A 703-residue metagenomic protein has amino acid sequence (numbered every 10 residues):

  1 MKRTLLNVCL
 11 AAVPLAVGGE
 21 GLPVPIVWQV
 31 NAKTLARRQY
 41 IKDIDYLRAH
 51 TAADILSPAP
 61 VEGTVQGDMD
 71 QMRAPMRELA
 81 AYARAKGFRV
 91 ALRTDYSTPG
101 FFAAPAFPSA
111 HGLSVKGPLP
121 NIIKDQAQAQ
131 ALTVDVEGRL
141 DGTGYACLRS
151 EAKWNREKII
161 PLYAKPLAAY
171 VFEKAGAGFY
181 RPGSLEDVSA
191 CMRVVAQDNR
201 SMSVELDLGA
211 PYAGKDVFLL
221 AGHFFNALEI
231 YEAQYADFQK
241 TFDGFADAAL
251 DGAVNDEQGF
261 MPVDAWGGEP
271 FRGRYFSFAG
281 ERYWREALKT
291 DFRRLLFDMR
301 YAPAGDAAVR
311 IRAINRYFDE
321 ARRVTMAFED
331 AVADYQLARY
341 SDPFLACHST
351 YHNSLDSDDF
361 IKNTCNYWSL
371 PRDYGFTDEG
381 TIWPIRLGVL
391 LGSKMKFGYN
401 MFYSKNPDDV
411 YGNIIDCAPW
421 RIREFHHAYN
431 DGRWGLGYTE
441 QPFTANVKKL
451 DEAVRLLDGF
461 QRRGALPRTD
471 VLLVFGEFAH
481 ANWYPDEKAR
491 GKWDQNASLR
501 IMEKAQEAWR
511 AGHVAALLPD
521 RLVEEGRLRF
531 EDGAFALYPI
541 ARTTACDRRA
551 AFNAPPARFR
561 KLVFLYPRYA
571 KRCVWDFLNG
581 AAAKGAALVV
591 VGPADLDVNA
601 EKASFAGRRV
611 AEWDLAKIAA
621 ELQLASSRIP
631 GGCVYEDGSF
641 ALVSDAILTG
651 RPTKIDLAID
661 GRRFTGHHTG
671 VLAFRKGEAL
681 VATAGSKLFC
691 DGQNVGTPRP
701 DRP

Functional and structural regions predicted by a protein language model:
T4-L5, R542: Secretory pathway export signals and precursors
L5-M261, Y335, C633, V681-P703: Mature N-terminal, pre-catalytic/accessory segment of carbohydrate-active enzymes
L22, T34-A36, Y40, I55-S57 (+7 more regions): Carbohydrate-binding surfaces of carbohydrate-active enzymes
A106, E269-P270: "Short basic amphipathic alpha-helical interaction patches in structured regions
K116-P118, P371-R372, A587-L588: Glycine-rich loops and low-complexity Gly/Arg-rich segments that provide flexible linkers or classic glycine-based
N366-Y374: Eukaryotic long, low-complexity intrinsically disordered regulatory regions enriched in serine/proline and acidic/polar
